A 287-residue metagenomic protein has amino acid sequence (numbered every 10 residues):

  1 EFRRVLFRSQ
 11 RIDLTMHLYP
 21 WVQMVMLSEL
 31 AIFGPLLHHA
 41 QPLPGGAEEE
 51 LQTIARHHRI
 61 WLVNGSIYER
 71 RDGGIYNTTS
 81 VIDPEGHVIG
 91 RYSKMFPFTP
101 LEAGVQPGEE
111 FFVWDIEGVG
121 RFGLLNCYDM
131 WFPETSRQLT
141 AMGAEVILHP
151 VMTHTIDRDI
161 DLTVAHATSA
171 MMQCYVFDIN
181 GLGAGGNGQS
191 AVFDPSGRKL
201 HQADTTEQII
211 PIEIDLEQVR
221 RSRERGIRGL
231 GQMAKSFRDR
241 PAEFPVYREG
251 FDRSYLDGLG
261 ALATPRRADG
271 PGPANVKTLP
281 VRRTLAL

Functional and structural regions predicted by a protein language model:
E1-L6: Short, small-residue-biased leader/transition segments that mark boundaries at the very start of proteins
F7-T15, M130-R137: Short, acidic/polar
R8-W21, L51-W61: A short, N-terminal amphipathic alpha-helix
H17-Q41: Short, conserved active-site loops that position catalytic residues or coordinate cofactors/metal ions across diverse
L43-V63, M130-E213: CN hydrolase (nitrilase-like) catalytic-core segments centered on the catalytic cysteine and neighboring Lys/Glu
E49, T53, R70-E145, V151-T163 (+2 more regions): Active-site catalytic loop in hydrolytic enzyme cores
N64-E69: Short beta-strand-to-loop element that shapes/binds the nucleotide-sugar donor at the catalytic cleft/hinge
V113, G181-L287: C-terminal beta-strand edge segments of enzyme domains
